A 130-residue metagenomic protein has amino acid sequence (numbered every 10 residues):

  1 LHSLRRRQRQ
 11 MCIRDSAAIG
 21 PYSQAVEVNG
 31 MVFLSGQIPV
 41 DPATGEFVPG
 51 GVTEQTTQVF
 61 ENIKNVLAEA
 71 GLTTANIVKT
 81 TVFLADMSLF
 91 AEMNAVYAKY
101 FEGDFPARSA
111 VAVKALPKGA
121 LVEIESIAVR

Functional and structural regions predicted by a protein language model:
L1-I13: Single conserved hydrophobic/aromatic residue that forms the stacking wall/gate of nucleotide- or nucleobase-binding
Q24-G50: RNase H-like nuclease fold core
G36, I63, I124: Conserved, mostly hydrophobic/aromatic
T53-A68: Short, well-ordered amphipathic alpha-helical segments that serve as non-catalytic structural scaffolds within diverse
T73-V78: Short acidic capping loops at alpha-helix termini that bridge into adjacent secondary structure
M93-E123, I127: Short, conserved loop-to-beta-strand elements that form functional interface hotspots
